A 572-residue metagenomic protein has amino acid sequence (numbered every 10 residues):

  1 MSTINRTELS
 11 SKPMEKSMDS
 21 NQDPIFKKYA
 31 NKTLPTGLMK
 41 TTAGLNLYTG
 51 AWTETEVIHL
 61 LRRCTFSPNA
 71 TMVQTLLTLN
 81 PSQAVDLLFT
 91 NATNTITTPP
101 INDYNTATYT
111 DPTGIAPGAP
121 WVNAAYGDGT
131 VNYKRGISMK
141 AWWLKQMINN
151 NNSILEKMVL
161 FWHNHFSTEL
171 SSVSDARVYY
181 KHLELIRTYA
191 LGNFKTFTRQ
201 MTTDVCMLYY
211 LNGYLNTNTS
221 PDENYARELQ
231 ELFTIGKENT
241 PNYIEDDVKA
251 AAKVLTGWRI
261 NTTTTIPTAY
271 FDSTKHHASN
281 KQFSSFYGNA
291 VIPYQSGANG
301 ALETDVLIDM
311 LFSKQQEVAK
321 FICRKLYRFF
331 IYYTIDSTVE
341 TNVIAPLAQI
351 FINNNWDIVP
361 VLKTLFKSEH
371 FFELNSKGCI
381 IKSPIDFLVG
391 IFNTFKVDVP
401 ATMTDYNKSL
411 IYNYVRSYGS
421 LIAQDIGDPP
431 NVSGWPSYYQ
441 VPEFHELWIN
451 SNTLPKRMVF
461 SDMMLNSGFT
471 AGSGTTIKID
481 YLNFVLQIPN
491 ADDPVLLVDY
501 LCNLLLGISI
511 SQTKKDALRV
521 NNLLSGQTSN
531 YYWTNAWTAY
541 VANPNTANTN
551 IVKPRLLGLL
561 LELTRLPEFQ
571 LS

Functional and structural regions predicted by a protein language model:
S2-A43, T110-Y126, G136-W143, D175-N407: Active-site substrate-binding loop specific to GH73 endo-beta-N-acetylglucosaminidase modules in bacterial autolysins
P35-W52, V57-N69, K314, A319-N354 (+1 more regions): Flexible, low-complexity segments enriched for small/polar residues
E56, R63, P68-R187, S273 (+1 more regions): N-terminal accessory alpha/beta regions
R63, T90-N91, N164, T203 (+5 more regions): Residues within well-ordered alpha-helical secondary structure of globular protein domains
A70-V73, S153-K157, L170-D175, K195 (+5 more regions): Short, solvent-exposed secondary-structure capping/transition elements
